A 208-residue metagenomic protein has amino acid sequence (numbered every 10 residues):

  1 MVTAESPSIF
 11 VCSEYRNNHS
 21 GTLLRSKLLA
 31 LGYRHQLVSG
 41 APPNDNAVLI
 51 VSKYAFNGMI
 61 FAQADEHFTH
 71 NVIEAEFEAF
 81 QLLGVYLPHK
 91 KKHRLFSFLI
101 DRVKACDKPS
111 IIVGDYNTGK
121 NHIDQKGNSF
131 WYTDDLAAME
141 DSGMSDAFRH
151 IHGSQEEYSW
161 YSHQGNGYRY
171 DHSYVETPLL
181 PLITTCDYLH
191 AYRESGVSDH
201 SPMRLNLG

Functional and structural regions predicted by a protein language model:
M1-S20, L82, R102-Q125, A147 (+2 more regions): Active-site beta-strand/loop signature of hydrolases that rely on acidic residues for catalysis
S13-L83, L87-K91: Structured beta-strand-rich core segments of catalytic domains in phosphoester-bond hydrolases
L31-G32, L95-P178: Metal-dependent phosphoesterases centered on the DNase I-like endonuclease/exonuclease/phosphatase
G32-V38, A55-D65, G143-H150, P181-R193: Short secondary-structure junctions
H35, I73, Y86-L87, R94 (+5 more regions): Extended recognition/assembly regions associated with phosphoester-bond processing machinery
A41-N44, D65-T69, Q164-Y168, S195-D199: A short catalytic or substrate-binding loop motif that flags glycine-/basic-rich loops and adjacent residues that bind
P43-G58, Q164-I183, L207-G208: Conserved beta strand-loop-helix elements of the APE1-like EEP
I73-F77, Y161-H163, L205: Short acidic-hydrophobic surface loop/beta-edge motif
